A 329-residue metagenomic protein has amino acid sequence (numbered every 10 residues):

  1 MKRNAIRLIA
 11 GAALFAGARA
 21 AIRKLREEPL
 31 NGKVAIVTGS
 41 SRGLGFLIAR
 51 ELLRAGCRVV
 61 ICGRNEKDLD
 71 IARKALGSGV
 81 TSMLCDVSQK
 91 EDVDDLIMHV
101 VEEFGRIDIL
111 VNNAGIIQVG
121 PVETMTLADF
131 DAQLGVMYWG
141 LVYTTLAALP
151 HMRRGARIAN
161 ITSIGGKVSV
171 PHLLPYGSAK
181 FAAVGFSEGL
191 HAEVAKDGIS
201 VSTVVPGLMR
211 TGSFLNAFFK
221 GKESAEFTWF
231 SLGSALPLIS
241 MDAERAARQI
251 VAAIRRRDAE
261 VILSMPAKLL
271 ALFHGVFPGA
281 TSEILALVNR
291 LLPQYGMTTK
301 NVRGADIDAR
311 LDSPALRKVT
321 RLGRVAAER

Functional and structural regions predicted by a protein language model:
V34, S41-R42: Conserved glycine-rich cofactor-binding loop
A55-I71: Conserved glycine-rich Rossmann-like NAD(P)H-binding loop of the short-chain dehydrogenase/reductase
C85-D95, L127: The beta1-alpha1 cofactor-binding region of Rossmann-like NAD(H)/NADP(H)-dependent oxidoreductases
P121-V122, T126-D131: Substrate-binding pocket helix/loop in short-chain dehydrogenase/reductase
T145, A179-A182: Active-site helix of classical SDR
S163: Residue(s) in the substrate-gating loop at a strand-loop-helix junction that position the organic substrate next
K196-K268, L272-G275, S282-L292: SDR active-site lid
